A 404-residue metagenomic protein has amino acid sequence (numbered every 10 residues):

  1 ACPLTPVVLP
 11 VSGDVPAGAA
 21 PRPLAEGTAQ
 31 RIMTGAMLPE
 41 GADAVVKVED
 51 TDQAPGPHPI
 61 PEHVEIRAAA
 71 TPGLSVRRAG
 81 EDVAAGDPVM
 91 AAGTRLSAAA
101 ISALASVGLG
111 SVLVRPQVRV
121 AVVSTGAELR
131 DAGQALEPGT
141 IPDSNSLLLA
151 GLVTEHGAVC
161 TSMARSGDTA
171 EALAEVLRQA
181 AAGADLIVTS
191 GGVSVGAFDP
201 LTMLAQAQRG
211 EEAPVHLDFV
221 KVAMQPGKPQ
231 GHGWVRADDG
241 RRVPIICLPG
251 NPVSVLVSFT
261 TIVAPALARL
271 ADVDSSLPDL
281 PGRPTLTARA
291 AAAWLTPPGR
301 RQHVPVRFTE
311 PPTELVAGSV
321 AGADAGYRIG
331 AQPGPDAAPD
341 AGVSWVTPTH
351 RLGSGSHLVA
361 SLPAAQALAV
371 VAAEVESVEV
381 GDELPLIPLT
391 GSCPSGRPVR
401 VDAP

Functional and structural regions predicted by a protein language model:
A1-G167, R178-Q179, G318-P335, P339 (+1 more regions): Short, glycine/charged-enriched hinge/interface segments at domain edges or termini
P6, V46, T71, R78-A84 (+19 more regions): Conserved active-site and cofactor/substrate-binding residues in soluble primary-metabolism enzymes
L24, A182, L362-P363: Flexible, charged surface loops at secondary-structure boundaries
L38, D52, D87, G93 (+9 more regions): Structural signal for hydrophobic packing residues in well-ordered secondary-structure cores of soluble enzyme domains
P39, A98, G192-A197, C393: Short glycine-rich, flexible loops that bind phosphorylated cofactors or substrates
V83, A207-P404: Flexible glycine/proline-rich
L113-L248, P252-S258, S276, E314 (+3 more regions): Helix-rich terminal scaffold detector
